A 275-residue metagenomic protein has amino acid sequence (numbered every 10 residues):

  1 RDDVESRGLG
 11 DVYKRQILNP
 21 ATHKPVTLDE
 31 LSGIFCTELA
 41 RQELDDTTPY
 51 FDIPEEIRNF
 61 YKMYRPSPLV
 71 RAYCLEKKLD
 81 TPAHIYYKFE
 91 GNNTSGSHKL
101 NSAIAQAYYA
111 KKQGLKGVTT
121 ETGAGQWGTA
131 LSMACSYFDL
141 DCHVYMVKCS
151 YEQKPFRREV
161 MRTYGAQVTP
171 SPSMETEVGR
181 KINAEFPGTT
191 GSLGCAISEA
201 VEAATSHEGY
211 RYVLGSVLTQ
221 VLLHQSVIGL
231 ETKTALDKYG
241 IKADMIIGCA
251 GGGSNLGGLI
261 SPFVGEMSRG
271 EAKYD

Functional and structural regions predicted by a protein language model:
D2-L9, Y13: Single conserved hydrophobic/aromatic residue that forms the stacking wall/gate of nucleotide- or nucleobase-binding
I17-N92, T169-G209: Small-residue-rich anion-binding loops in enzyme active sites
R58-K62, F89-G96, K116-V118, T219 (+1 more regions): A short glycine/serine-rich beta->alpha loop
P68, Y87, K99, Q106 (+6 more regions): Buried hydrophobic positions in well-ordered alpha/beta secondary-structure cores of metabolic enzymes
E76-T129: Active-site cofactor/substrate anionic-group-binding motifs, chiefly glycine- and Lys/Arg-rich phosphate-binding loops
S102, Q113-C149, K242-G257: A short, small-residue-rich loop immediately preceding and capping a beta-strand
A105-Y109, A134-V144, V160, S261-D275: A glycine- and small-aliphatic-rich helix-loop capping segment at beta-alpha/alpha-beta transitions that lines
H143-I241: Small/polar-residue-rich loop-to-helix segments that shape phosphate-bearing ligand pockets
